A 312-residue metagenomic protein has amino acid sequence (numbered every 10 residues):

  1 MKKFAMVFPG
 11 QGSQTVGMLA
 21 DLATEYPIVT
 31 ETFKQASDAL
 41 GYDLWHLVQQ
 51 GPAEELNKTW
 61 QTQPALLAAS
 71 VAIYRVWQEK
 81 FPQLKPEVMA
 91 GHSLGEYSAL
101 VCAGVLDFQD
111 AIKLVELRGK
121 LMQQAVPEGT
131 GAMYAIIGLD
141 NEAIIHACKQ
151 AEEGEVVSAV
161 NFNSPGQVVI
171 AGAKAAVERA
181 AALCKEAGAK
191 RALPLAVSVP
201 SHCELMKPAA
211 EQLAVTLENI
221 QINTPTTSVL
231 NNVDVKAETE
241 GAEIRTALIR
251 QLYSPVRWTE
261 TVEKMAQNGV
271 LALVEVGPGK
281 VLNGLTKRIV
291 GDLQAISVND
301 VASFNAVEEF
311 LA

Functional and structural regions predicted by a protein language model:
K2-I144, A272-A302: FabD-like malonyl-/acyl-CoA
Q11-S13, Y42, A103-Y253: Alpha/beta catalytic cores of group-transfer enzymes, especially the acyltransferase/condensing modules of polyketide
A23-T24, Q150-E152, K185-A187, R288-G291 (+1 more regions): Short, solvent-exposed amphipathic alpha-helical segments in soluble enzyme and RNA/protein-processing domains
T62-P64, P200, P255: Glycine-rich phosphate/pyrophosphate-binding beta-alpha loops
K185, A266-Q267: Non-catalytic positions within long, well-ordered alpha-helices that form the structural scaffold/packing of enzyme
D234, Q294-A312: Short, flexible loop segments at boundaries between secondary-structure elements
T259-E263: Short hydrophobic/charged patches on amphipathic alpha-helices used for structural packing and interfaces
